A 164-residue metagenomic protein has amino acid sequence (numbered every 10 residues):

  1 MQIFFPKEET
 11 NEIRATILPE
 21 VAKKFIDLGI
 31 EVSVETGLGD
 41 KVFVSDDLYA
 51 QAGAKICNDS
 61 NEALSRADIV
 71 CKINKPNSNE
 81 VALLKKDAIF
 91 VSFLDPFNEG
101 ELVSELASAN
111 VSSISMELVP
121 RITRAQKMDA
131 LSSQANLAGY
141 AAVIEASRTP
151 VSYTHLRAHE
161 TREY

Functional and structural regions predicted by a protein language model:
M1-E35: N-terminal phosphate-binding or glycine-rich loops at protein starts, especially the Walker A/P-loop of NTPases
F5, S33-T36, I56-N58, K72 (+1 more regions): General beta-strand structural signal in soluble alpha/beta enzymes
P6, L28, A52, A109 (+2 more regions): Change "in soluble alpha/beta enzymes" to "in soluble alpha/beta proteins
A22, D46, N61, V81 (+1 more regions): Short amphipathic alpha-helical segments and helix-helix/interface helices
T36-K55: N-terminal beta-loop-helix "entrance" segment that forms/cooperates in small-molecule cofactor or anionic ligand
G53-R66: Short acidic low-complexity segments
S65, I69-T149: Phosphate/diphosphate ligand-binding glycine-rich loop within oxidoreductases
T154-E163: Conserved small/polar residues in nucleotide/adenosyl-binding loops
